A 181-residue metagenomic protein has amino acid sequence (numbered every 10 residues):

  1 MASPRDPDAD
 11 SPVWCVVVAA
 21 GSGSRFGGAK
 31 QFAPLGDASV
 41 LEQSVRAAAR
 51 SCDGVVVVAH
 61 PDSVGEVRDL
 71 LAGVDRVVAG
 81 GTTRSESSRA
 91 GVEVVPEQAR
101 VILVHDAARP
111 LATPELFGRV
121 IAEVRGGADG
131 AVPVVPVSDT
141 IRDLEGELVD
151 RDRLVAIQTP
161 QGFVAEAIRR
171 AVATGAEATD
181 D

Functional and structural regions predicted by a protein language model:
A2-D62: N-terminal glycine-rich phosphate-binding loop and ensuing alpha1 helix
V17, L41, G91, H105-D106 (+2 more regions): Residue-level signal for inorganic ion chemistry
C52, A99, G127-G130: Short, high-confidence coil segments that cap the C-terminus of an alpha-helix and link into the following beta-strand
D62-R68: Short, charged/polar "capping" segments at the starts of alpha-helices and the immediately preceding loops
V67, A112-D181: Conserved core of the sugar-phosphate nucleotidyltransferase
A72-R84: Conserved donor nucleotide-binding strand/loop of the catalytic core
R84, A107-L111: Acidic metal-phosphate-binding loop of nucleotide-sugar-dependent transferases
E86-V101: Active-site nucleotide-sugar/metal-binding loop of Leloir-type enzymes
